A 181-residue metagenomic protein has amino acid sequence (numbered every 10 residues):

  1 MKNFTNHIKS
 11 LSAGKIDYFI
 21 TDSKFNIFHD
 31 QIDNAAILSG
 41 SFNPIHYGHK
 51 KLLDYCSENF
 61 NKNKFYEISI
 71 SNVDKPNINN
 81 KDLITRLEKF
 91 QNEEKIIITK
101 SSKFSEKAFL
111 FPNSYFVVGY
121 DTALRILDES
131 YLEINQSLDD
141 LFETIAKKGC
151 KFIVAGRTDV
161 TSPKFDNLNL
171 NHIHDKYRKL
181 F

Functional and structural regions predicted by a protein language model:
M1-F181: Nucleotidyltransferase catalytic core that binds NTPs
